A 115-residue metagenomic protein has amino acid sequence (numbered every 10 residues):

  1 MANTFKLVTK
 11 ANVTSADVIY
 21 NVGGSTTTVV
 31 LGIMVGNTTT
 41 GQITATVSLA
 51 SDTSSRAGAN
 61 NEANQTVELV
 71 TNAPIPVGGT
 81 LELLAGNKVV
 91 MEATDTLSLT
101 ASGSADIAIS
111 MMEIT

Functional and structural regions predicted by a protein language model:
M1-T28, G32, T94, T100-T115: C-terminal interaction-tip segments
N21, T46, S55-N60, N64 (+1 more regions): Intrinsically disordered, low-complexity serine/threonine-rich repeat tracts
G23-S25, N37, N87-V89, L99: Generic marker of residues within folded, mature protein domains
V35-T40, S102: Short solvent-exposed strand-capping/beta-turn motif centered on an Asx-Ser/Thr pair
T46-A50, A108-S110: Beta-strand signatures of extracellular beta-sandwich domains
S51-T53, T115: Solvent-exposed strand-loop boundary residues in beta-sheet-rich modules
T53-T94: Intrinsically disordered, low-complexity Pro/Gly/Ser/Thr-rich segments with frequent PxxP/GP/PP motifs and embedded
